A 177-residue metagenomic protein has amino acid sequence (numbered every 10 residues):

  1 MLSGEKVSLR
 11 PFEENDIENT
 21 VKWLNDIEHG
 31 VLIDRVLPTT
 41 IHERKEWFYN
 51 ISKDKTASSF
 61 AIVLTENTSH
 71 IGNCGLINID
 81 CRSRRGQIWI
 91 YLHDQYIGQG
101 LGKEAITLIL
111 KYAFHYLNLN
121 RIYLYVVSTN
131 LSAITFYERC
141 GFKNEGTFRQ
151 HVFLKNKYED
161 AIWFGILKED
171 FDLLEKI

Functional and structural regions predicted by a protein language model:
M1-E46, D170-I177: A short, well-structured alpha-helix characteristic of acyl/acetyltransferase catalytic modules
F12, Y123-V126, K143-E159: Conserved catalytic-core motifs of GNAT/GCN5-like acyltransferases
T39-I97, L167-F171: Acetyl-CoA-dependent GNAT
T68-G72, S132, Y158: Glycine-rich acetyl-CoA-binding "A-motif" of GNAT/NAT acetyltransferases
L92, G98-Y112, I134-R139: Conserved acetyl-CoA-binding loop-helix of GNAT-fold acetyltransferases
G102, I106, T129-A133, Q150-K155: Short glycine/proline-centered loop/turn elements that form peptide/ligand docking sites
Y137, F142, F164: Conserved active-site tyrosine of GNAT-family acetyltransferases
K157-I177: Terminal substrate-recognition subdomain of acyl/acetyltransferases
